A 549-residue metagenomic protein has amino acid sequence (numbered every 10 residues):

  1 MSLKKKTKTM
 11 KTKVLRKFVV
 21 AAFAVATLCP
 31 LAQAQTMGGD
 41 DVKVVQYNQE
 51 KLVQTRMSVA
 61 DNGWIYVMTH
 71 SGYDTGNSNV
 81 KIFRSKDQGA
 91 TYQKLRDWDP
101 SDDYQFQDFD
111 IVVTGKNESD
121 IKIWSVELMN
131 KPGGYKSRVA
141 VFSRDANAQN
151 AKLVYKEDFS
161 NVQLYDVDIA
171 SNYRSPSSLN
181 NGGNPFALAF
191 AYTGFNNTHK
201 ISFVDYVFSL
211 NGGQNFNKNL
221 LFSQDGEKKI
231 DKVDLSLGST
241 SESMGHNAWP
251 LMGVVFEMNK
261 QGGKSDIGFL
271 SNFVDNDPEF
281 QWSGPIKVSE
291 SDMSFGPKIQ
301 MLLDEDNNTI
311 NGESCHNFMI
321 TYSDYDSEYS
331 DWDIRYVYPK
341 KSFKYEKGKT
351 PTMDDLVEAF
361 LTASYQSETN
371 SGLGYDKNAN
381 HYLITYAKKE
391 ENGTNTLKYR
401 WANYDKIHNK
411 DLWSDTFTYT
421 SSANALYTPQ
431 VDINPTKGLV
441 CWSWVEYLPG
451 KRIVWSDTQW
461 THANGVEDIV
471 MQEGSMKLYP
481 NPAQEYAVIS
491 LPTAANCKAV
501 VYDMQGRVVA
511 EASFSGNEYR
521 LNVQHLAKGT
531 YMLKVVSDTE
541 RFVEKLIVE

Functional and structural regions predicted by a protein language model:
L3-A22: Bacterial N-terminal signal peptides that target proteins for export
L3-K4, Q33-A34, H525: N-terminal export/assembly leader peptides and their processing motifs that target proteins to secretory
L15-V19, I384, Y486, R520: Conserved C-terminal beta-signal and adjacent last beta-strands/turns of outer-membrane beta-barrel proteins
V20-P30: Bacterial N-terminal signal peptides
Q35-A463: Extracellular, repeat-based ectodomains that mediate carbohydrate processing or recognition
Q459-E473: Low-complexity, Pro/Thr/Ser/Gly/Ala-rich linker/spacer regions in secreted, extracellular modular proteins
I469-Y479, A483-E549: C-terminal outer-membrane/trafficking sorting elements
